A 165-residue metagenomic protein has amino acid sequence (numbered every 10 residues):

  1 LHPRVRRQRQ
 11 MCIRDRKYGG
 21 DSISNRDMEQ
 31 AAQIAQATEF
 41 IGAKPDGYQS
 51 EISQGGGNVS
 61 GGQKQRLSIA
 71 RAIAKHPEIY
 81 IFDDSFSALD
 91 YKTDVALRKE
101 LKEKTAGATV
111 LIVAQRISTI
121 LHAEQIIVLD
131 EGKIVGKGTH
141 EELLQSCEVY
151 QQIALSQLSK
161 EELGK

Functional and structural regions predicted by a protein language model:
L1-R9, I13-D15: Single conserved hydrophobic/aromatic residue that forms the stacking wall/gate of nucleotide- or nucleobase-binding
R14-Q54, R98-K99, G107: ABC ATPase nucleotide-binding domain helical subdomain, centered on the C-loop/LSGGQ "ABC signature"
I34, G42-G47, K99, E103 (+2 more regions): C-terminal portion of ABC ATPase nucleotide-binding domains
T38-L67, S85, L89-K92, S159-K165: ABC-fold ATPase nucleotide-binding domain signature/coupling loops
S60-G61, L67-A72, A96, I112: ABC ATPase nucleotide-binding domain "signature" region
A74-E78, G107: A short, proline-enriched helix->beta-strand linker immediately N-terminal to the Walker B motif in ABC-type P-loop
Y80-D83: Catalytic Walker B motif of ABC-type/P-loop ATPase nucleotide-binding domains
G107-A114: Conserved H-loop
